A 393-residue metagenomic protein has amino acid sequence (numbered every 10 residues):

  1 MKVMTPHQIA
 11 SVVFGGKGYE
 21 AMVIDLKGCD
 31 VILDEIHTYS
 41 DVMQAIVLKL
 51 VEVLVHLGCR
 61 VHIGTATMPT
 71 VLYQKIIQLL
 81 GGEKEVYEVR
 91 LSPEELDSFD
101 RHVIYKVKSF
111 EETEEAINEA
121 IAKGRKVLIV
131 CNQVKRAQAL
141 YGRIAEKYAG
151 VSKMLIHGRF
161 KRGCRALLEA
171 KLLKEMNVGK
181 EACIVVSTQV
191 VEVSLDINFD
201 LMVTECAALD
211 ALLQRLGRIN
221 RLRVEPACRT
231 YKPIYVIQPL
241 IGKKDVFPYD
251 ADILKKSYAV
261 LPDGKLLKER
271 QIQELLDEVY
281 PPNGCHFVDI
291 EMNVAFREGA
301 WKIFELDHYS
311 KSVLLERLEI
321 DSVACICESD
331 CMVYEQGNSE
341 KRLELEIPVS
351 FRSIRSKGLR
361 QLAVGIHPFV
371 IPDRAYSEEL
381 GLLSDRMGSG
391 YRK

Functional and structural regions predicted by a protein language model:
M1, G28-D30, L57-H62, K126 (+1 more regions): Loop/turn-to-beta-strand initiation segments
M1-V12: Inter-Walker segment of RecA-like/P-loop motor cores
V3-T5, I129, V186: Hydrophobic beta-strand scaffold positions of dinucleotide-using enzymes
P6, C29, E35-Y39, V190-V191 (+1 more regions): Conserved Walker B
Y19-H56: SF2 helicase catalytic motif II
T70-A120: Interdomain hinge/linker at the junction between the two RecA-like core domains of SF2 helicases
Y73, E115-A122, K126-V130, K135-E175 (+2 more regions): C-terminal helicase lobe and adjacent C-terminal extensions/tails of nucleic-acid helicase motors
